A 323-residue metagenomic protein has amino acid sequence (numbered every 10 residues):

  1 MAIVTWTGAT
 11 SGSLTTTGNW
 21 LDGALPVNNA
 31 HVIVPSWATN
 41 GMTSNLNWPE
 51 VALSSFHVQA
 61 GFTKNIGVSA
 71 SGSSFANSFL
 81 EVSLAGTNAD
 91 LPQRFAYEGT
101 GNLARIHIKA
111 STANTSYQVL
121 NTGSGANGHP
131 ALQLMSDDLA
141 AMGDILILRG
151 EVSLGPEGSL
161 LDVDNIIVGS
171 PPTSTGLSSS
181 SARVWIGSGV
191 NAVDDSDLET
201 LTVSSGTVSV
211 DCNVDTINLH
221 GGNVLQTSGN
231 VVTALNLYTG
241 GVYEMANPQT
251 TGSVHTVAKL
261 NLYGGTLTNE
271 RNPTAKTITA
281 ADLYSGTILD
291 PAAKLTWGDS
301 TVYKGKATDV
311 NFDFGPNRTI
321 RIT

Functional and structural regions predicted by a protein language model:
M1-S285, D290-D299, Y303-K306, N311-T323: Extracellular beta-sheet-rich ligand-binding/adhesion modules
